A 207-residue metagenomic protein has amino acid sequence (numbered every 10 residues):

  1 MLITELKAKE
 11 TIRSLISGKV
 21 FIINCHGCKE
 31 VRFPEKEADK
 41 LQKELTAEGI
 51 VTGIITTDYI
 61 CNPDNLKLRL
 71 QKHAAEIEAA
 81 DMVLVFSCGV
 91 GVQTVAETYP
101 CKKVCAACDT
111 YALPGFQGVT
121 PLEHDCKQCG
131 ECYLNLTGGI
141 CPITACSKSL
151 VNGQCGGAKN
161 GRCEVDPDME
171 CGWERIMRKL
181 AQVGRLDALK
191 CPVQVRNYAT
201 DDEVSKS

Functional and structural regions predicted by a protein language model:
M1-N62, L70-V83, A96-L136, I140-S207: Iron-sulfur (Fe-S) cluster-binding modules
V85-G89: N-terminal glycine-rich "phosphate-gripper" loop used for MgATP/nucleotide binding and carboxylate activation
G91-T94: Short, well-ordered alpha-helical microsegments
